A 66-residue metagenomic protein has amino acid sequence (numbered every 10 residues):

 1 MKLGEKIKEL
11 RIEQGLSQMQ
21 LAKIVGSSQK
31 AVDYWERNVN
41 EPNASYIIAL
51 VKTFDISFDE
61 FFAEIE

Functional and structural regions predicted by a protein language model:
M1-E13: A short, Lys/Arg-rich alpha-helix, primarily the initiator
E5, G15-L16, P42-S45: Residue-level signal for the short linker/turn that defines the boundary of a DNA-recognition helix
G15-Y34: Short alpha-helical DNA-recognition segment
Q20, G26, S45-E60: DNA major-groove recognition helix of helix-turn-helix/homeodomain DNA-binding modules
R37: Short, conserved catalytic or interaction motifs in soluble domains
E60-E66: Short amphipathic recognition helices of helix-turn-helix/homeodomain-type DNA-binding modules
